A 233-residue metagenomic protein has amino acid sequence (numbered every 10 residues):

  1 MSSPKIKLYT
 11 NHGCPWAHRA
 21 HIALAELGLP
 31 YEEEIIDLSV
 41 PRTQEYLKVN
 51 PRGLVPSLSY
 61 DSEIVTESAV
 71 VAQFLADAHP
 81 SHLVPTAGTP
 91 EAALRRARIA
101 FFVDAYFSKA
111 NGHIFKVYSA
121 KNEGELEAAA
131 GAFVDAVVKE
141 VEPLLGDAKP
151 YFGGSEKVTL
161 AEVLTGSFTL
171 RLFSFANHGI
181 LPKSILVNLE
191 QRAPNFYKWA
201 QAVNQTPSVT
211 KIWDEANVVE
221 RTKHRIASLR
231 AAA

Functional and structural regions predicted by a protein language model:
M1-K149: GST-like domain detector, emphasizing the conserved glutathione-binding G-site in the N-terminal thioredoxin-like
M1-K7, R225-A233: Eukaryotic N-terminal targeting leaders
I36, T210-E220: Acidic carboxylate-rich catalytic motifs and surrounding loops in phosphoryl-/glycosyl-chemistry enzymes
S81-H82, P143-S155, N177-L181, T206-W213: Surface-exposed helix-capping loop/turn segments at secondary-structure junctions
T86-A92, H178-V187: Short helix-coil transition/hinge motifs at the ends and kinks of transmembrane helices, capturing the brief
A92-A100, V218-A231: Amphipathic alpha-helical surface "interface" segments used for docking/oligomerization or membrane association within
G153-P182, L189-K198, V203: GST superfamily/GST-like fold recognition
N195, A202, S208, A231-A233: Acidic, serine/threonine- and proline-rich low-complexity regulatory tracts
